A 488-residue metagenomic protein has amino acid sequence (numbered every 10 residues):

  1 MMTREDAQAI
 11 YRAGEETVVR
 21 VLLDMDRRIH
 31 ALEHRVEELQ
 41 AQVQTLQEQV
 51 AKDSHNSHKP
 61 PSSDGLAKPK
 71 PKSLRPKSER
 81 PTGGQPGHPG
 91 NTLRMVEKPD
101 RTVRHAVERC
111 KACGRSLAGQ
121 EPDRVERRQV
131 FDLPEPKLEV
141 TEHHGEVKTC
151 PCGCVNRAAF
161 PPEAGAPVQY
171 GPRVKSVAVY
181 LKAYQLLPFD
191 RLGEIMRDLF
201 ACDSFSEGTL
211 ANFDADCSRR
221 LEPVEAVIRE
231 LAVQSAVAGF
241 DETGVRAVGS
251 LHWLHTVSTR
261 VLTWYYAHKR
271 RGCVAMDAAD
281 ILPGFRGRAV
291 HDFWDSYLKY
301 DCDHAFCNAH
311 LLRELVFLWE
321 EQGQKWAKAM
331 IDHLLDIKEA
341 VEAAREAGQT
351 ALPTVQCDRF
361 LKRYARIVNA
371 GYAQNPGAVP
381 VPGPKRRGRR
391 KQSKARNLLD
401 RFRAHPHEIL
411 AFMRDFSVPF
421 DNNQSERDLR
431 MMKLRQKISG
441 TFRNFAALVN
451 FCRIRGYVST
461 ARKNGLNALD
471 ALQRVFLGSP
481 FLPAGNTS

Functional and structural regions predicted by a protein language model:
M1-V168, F240, H291: Short, flexible loop/hinge motifs at secondary-structure junctions
M2, R12, Q44, H143-T149 (+1 more regions): Catalytic center-proximal scaffold of phosphoryl-transfer enzymes
